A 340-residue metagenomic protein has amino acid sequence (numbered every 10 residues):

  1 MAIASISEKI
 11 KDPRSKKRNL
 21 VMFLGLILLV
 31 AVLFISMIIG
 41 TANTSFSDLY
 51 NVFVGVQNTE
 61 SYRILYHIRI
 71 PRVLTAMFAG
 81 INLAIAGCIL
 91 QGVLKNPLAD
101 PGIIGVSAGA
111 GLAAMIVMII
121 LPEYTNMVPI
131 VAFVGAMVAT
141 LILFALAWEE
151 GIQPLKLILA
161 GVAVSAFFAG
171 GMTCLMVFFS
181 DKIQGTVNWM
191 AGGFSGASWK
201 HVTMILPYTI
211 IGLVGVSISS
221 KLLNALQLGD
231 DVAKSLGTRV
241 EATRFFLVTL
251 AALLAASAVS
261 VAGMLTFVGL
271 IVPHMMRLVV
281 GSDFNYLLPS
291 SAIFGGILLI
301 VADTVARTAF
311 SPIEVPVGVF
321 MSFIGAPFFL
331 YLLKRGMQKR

Functional and structural regions predicted by a protein language model:
M1-R340: Alpha-helical transmembrane segments in inner-membrane proteins
